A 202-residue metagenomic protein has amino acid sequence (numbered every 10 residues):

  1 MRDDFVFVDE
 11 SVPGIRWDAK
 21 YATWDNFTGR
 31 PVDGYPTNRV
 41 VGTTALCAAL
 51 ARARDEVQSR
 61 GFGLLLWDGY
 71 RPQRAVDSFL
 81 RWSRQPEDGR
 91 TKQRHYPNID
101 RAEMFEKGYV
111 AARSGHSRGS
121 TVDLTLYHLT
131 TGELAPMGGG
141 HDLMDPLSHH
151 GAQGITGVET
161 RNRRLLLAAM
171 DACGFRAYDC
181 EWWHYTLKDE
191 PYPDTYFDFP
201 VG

Functional and structural regions predicted by a protein language model:
M1-G69, Q73-C180, D189-G202: Extracytoplasmic cell-surface/polysaccharide-interacting catalytic and binding patches
Y185: Conserved metal-phosphate-binding beta-hairpin within the catalytic cores of diverse ATP-dependent phosphoryl-transfer
